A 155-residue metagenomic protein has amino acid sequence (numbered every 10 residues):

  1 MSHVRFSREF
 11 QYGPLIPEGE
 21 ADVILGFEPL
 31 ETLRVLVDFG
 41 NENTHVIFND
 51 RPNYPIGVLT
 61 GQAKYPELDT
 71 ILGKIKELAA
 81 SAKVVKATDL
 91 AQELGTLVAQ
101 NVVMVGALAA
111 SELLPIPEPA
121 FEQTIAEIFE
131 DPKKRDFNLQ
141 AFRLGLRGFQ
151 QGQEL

Functional and structural regions predicted by a protein language model:
M1-L155: Active-site cofactor/cluster-binding pocket
